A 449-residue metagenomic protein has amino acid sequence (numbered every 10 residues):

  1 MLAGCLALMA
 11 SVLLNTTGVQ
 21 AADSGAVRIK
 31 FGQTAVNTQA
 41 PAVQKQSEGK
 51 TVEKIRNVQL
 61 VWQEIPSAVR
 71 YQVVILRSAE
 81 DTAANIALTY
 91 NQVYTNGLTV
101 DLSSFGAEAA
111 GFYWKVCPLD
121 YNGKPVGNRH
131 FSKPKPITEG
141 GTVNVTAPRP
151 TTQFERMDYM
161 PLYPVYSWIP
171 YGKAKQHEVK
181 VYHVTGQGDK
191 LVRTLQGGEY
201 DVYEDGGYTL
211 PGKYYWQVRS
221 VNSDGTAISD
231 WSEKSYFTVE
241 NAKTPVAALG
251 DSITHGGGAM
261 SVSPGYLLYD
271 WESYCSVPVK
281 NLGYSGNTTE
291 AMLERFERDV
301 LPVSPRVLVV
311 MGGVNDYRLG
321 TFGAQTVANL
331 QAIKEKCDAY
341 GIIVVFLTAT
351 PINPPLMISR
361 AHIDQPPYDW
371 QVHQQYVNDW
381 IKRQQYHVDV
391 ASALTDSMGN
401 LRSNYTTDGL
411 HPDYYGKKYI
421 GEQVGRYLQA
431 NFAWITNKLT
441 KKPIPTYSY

Functional and structural regions predicted by a protein language model:
N57-S67, L162-K173: Conserved aromatic anchor
V74-E108, V181-T209: Recognizes extended acidic, P/S/T-rich segments that occur within or adjacent to Ig-like beta-sandwich modules
Y121-T142, S223-T238: Extracellular fibronectin type III
W216, M292, K382, Y386 (+1 more regions): Histidine-centered active-site loop/cap adjacent to the catalytic His in serine esterases/O-acetyl transfer systems
R219-S285, R295-S304: Serine-esterase "nucleophile elbow" of acetyl-processing enzymes
M260-L268, E290-N329, T350-P354: Oxyanion-hole/transition-state-stabilizing segment in secreted/luminal serine hydrolases and related acyltransferases
P354-A391: Substrate-gating cap/lid alpha-helix
